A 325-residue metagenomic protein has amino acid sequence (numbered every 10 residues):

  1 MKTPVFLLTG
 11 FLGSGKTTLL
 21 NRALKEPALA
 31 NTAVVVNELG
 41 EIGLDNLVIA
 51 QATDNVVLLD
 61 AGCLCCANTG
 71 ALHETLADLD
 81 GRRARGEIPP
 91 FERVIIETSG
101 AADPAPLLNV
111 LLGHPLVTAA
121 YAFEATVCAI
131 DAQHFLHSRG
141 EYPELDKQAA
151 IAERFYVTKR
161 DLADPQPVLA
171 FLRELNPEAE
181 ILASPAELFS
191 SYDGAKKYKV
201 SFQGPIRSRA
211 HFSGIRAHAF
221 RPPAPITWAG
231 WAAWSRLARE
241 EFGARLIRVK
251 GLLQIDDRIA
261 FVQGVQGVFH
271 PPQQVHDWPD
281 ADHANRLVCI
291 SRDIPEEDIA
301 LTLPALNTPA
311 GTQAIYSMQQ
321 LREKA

Functional and structural regions predicted by a protein language model:
M1-P4, S213, H283-A284: A short, charged/proline- and glycine-enriched loop that marks the coil->beta-strand transition at the N-terminal
K2-S14, T18-S138: Nucleotide-state-sensitive switch-loop elements of NTP-binding domains
A28, I88-P89, A149-A150, D280-H283: Flexible, charged surface loops at secondary-structure boundaries
D54, E124, V249, A260 (+1 more regions): Change "...and in nucleic-acid phosphodiester-cleaving endonucleases..." to "...and in nucleic-acid processing enzymes
A101, Y142, R221-P225: Conserved phosphate/pyrophosphate-binding and hydrolysis machinery centered on Walker-type P-loop NTPases, extending
L107-E178: Conserved catalytic-core segment of NTP-binding enzymes
K147-A281, R292-A325: C-terminal accessory "lid"/substrate-recognition subdomains
C289: Flexible loop/N-cap segments at domain edges
